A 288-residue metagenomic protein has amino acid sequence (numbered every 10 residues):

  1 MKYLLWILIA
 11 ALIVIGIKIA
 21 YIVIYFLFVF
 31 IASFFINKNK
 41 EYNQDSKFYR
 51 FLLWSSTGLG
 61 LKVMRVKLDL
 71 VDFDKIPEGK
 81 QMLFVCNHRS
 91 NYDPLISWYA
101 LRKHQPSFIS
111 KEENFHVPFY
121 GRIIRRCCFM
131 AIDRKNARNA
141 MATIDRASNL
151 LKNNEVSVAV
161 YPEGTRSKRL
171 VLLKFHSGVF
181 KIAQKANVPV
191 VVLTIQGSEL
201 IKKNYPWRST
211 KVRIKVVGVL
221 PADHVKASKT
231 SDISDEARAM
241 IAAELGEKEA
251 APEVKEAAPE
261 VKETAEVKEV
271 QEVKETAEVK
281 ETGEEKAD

Functional and structural regions predicted by a protein language model:
K2-M82: Membrane-anchoring hydrophobic helices of lipid-metabolizing enzymes
L4-I7, M141-D288: Non-catalytic C-terminal accessory region of glycerolipid acyltransferases and related lyso-lipid remodeling enzymes
F26, S55, P118-R125, K211: Generic alpha-helical secondary structure signal
A32-F51, V63, E78-A137: Catalytic core of membrane glycerolipid acyltransferases/transacylases, capturing the structured, soluble-facing
V63-R65, K103, I124-R126, N153 (+2 more regions): Short, well-ordered coil/turn elements that cap or connect secondary structure elements
V71, I109-K111, D133-R134, P162 (+1 more regions): Thr-Gly-centered strand-to-loop micro-motif
